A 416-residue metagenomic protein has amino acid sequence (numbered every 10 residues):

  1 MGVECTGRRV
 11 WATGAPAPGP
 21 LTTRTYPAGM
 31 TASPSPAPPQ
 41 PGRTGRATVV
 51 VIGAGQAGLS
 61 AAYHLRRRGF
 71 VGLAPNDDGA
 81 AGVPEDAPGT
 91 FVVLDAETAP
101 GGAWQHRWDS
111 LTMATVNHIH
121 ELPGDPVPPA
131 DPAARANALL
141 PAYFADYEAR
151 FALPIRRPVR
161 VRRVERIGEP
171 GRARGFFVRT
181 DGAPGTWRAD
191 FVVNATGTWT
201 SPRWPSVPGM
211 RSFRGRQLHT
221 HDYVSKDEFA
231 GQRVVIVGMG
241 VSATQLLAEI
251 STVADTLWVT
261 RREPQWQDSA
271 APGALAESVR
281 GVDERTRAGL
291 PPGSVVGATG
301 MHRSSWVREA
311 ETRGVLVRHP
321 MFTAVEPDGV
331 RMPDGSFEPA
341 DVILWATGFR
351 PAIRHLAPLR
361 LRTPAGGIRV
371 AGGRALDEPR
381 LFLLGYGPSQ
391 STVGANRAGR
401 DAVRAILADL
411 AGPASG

Functional and structural regions predicted by a protein language model:
R24-E97, G101-A103, P132-G416: Flavin (primarily FAD) cofactor-binding/catalytic cores of flavoenzymes
R107-P129, A276-L290: N-terminal glycine-rich dinucleotide-binding loop that anchors FAD/FMN and/or NAD(P) in oxidoreductases
